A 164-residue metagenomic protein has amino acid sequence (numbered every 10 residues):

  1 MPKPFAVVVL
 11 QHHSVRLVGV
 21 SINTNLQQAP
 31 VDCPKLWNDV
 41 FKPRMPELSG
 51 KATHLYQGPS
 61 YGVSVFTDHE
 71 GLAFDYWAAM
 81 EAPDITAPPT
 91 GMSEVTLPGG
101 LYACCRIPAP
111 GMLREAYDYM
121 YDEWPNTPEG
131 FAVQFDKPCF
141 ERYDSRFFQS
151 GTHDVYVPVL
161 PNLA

Functional and structural regions predicted by a protein language model:
M1-A164: A solvent-exposed interaction/effector surface
